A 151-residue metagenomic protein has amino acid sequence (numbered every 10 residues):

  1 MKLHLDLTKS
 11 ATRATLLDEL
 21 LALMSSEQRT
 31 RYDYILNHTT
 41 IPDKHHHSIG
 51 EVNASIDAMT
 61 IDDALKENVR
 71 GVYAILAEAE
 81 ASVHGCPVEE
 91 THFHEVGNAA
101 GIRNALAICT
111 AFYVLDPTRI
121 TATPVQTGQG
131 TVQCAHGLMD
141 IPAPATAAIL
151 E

Functional and structural regions predicted by a protein language model:
M1-V83, A143-E151: Glycine-rich nucleotide/cofactor/substrate-binding loop typically near the N-terminus or early in the first domain
L3, T8, V96, I108 (+1 more regions): Fold-independent oxyanion-binding glycine-rich loops and adjacent beta-strand/coil segments at enzyme active sites
T12, P117-E151: Mobile "lid/hinge" segments at catalytic clefts and subdomain interfaces of large enzymes
P42, D62, N98, A135-M139: Hydrophobic alpha-helical scaffolding
D57, V83-E95, Q126-Q129: Glycine/charged-rich beta-loop-alpha catalytic/anionic-binding loops adjacent to active sites
A64-E67, C86-E90, R119-T121: Short secondary-structure capping/junction motifs at helix and strand boundaries
A79, E89, G137: Glycine-rich, flexible loop/turn motifs
F93-D116: Conserved phosphate/anionic-ligand binding catalytic regions in large, soluble enzymes, centered on
